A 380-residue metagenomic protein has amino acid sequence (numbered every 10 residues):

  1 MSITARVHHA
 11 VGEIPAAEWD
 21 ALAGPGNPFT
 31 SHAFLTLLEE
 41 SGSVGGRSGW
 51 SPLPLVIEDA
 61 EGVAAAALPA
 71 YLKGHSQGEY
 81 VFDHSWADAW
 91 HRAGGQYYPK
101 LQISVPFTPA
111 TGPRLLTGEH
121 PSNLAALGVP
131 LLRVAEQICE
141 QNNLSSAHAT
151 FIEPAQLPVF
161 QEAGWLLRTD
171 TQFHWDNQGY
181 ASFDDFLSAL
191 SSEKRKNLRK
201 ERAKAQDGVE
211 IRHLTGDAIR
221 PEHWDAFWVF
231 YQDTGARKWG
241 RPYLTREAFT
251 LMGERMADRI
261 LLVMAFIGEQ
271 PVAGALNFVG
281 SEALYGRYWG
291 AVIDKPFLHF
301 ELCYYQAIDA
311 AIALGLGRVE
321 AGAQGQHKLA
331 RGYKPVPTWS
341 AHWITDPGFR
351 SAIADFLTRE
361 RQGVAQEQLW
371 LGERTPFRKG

Functional and structural regions predicted by a protein language model:
M1-G380: N-acyltransferase acceptor-side catalytic subdomain
